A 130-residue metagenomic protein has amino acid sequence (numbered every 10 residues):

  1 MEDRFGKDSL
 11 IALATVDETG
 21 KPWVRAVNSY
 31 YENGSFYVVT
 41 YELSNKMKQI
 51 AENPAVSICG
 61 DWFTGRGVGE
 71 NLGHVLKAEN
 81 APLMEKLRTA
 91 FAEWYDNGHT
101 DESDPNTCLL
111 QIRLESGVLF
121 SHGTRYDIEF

Functional and structural regions predicted by a protein language model:
M1-E2, I50-A55, W94-H99: Intrinsically disordered, low-complexity boundary segments flanking structured domains
M1-I11, F130: Extreme N-terminal tail/first-helix region
E2-D3, N28, K48, T100-E102 (+1 more regions): Short secondary-structure boundary/capping segments
D8-E42, M47-I50, V56-G60, V68: Short beta-strand segments
T64-F130: Charged, gly/pro-rich active-site loop segments
